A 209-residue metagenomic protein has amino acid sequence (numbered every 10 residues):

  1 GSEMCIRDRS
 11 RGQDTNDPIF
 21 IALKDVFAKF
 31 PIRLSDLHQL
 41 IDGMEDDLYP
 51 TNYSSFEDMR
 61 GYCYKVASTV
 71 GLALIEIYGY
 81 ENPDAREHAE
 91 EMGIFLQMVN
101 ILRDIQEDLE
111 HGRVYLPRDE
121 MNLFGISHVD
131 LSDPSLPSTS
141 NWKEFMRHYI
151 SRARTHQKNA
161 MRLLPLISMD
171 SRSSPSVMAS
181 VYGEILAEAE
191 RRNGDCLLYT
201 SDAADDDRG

Functional and structural regions predicted by a protein language model:
G1-I6, Y199-G209: Single conserved hydrophobic/aromatic residue that forms the stacking wall/gate of nucleotide- or nucleobase-binding
S2-E3, R7-P165, S174, R192: Acidic catalytic motifs of isoprenoid enzymes
S176-A179: Shared catalytic-loop signature of beta/alpha-barrel
E190-L198: A glycine-biased, small/acidic residue-tolerant capping/turn segment at secondary-structure junctions
